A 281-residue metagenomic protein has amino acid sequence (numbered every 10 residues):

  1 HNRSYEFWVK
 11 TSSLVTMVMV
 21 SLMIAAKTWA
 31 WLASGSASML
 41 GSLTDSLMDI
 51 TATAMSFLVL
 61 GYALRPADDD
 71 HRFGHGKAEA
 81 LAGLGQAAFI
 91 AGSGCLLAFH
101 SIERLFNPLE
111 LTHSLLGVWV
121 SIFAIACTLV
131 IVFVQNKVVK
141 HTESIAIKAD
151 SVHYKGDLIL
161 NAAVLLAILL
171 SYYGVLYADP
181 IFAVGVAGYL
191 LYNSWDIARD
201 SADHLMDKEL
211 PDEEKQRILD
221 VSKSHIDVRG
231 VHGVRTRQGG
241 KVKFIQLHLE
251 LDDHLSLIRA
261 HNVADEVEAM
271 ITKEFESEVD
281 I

Functional and structural regions predicted by a protein language model:
H1-T16, A26, L32-I281: Alpha-helical transmembrane segments and adjacent TM-loop junctions that form the membrane-embedded core of multi-pass
V20: Histidine-centered catalytic/metal-binding microenvironments
